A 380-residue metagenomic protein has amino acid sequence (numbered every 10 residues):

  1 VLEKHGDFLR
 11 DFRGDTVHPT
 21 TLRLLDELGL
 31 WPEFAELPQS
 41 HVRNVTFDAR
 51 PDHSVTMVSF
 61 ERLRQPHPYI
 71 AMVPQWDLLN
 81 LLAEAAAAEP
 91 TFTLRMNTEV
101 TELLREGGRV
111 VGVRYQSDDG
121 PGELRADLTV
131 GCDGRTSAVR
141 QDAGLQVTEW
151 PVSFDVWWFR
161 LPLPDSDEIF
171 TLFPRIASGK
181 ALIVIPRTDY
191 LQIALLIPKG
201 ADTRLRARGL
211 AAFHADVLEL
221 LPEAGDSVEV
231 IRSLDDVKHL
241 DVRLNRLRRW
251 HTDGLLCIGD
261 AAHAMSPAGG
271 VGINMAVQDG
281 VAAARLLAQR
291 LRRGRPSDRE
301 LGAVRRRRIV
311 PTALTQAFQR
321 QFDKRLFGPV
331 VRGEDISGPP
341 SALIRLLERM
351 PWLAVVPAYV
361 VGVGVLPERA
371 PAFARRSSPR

Functional and structural regions predicted by a protein language model:
V1-L2, G131, I258: Generic enzyme active-site microenvironment
V1-R13: Glycine-rich FAD pyrophosphate-binding loop
H18-A85: Active-site-adjacent segment of FAD-dependent monooxygenases/related oxidoreductases
A86-T101: A conserved beta-strand/loop element that lines the FAD pocket in flavoprotein oxidoreductases
T98, R109-V242, R246-L247, H251: Conserved FAD-binding catalytic core of PHBH/FMO-like flavoproteins
A181, V242-L247, A262-N274, V310: Glycine-rich phosphate/pyrophosphate-binding beta-alpha loops
L240-C257, A313-L314, V331: FAD-binding beta-loop-beta segment adjacent to the flavin cofactor pocket
R285-R380: C-terminal helical "tail/cap" subdomain of flavin- and related membrane-associated enzymes
